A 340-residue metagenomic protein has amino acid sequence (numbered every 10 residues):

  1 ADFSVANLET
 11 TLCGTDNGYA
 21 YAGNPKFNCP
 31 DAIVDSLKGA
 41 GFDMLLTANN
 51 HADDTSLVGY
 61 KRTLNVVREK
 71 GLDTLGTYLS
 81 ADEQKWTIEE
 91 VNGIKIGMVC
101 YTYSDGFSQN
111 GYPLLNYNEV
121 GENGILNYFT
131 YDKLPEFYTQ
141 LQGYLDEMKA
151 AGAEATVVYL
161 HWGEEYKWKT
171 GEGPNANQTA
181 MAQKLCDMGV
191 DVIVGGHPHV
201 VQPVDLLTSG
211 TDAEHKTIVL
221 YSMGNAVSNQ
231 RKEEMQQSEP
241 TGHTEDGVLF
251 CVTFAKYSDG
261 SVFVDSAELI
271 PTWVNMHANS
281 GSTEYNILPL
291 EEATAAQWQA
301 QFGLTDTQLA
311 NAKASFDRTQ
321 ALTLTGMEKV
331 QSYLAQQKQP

Functional and structural regions predicted by a protein language model:
A1-P340: Acidic, metal/ion-coordinating pockets
